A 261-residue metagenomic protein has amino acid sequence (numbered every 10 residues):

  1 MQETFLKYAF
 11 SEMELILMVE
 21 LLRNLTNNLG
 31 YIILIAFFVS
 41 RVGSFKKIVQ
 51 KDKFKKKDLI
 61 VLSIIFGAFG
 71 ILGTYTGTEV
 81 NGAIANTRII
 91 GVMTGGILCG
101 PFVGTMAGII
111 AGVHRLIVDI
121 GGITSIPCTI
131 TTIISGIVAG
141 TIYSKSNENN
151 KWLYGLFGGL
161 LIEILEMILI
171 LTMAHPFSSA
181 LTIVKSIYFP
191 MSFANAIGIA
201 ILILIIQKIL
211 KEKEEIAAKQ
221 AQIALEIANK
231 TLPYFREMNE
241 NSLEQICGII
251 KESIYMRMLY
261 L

Functional and structural regions predicted by a protein language model:
L6-R41, S63, G77-T87, D119-K230: Membrane-embedded alpha-helical hairpins and interfacial helices in multi-pass inner-membrane proteins
M18-V19, V42-K53, I64-I71, A85-G95 (+1 more regions): Short juxtamembrane and helix-loop transition motifs at transmembrane-helix boundaries in membrane proteins
F54-L62, V103-G104, K151-L156: Membrane-interfacial loop-to-transmembrane alpha-helix junctions, especially the N-terminal start
L59-E79: A generic, lipid-embedded transmembrane alpha helix
G70, A111-G112, T132, E163: Residue-level recognition of pore/gate-forming positions within transmembrane alpha-helices of multi-pass
R88-G104, V138-Y143: Generic transmembrane alpha-helix motif of multi-pass integral membrane proteins
Q220-I246: Cytosolic juxtamembrane regulatory segments of multi-pass membrane proteins
N239-L261: Helix-loop-beta substructure at the N-terminus of cytosolic sensory domains that couple signal/ligand detection
